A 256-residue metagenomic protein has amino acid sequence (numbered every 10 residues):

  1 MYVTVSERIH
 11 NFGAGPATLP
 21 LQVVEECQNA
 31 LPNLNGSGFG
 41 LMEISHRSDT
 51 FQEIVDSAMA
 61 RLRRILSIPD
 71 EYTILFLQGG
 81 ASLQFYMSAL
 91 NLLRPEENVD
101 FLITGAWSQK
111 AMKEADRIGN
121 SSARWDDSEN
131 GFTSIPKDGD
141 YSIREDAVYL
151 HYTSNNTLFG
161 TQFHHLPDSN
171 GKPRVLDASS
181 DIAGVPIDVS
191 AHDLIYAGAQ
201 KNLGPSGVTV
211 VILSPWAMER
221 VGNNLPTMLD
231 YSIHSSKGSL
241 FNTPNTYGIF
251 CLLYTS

Functional and structural regions predicted by a protein language model:
R8-M59: A glycine-/small-polar-enriched, mobile loop at the entrance of the PLP active site in fold-type I
N11-G13, I74-Q78, F101, A123-W125 (+3 more regions): General beta-strand structural signal in soluble alpha/beta enzymes
G15, A115, D126-I182: Active-site phosphate-binding strand-loop segment of PLP-dependent enzymes
G38-Q84, N91, G105-A106, K113-E114: Conserved N-terminal alpha-helix of the aminotransferase class I/II PLP-enzyme fold
S82-L150: PLP-dependent aminotransferase-like
A191-L229, P244-G248: Active-site PLP attachment segment
H234-N245: A short glycine-threonine-serine/GTX helix/turn-capping micro-motif
Y254-T255: Conserved small/polar residues in nucleotide/adenosyl-binding loops
